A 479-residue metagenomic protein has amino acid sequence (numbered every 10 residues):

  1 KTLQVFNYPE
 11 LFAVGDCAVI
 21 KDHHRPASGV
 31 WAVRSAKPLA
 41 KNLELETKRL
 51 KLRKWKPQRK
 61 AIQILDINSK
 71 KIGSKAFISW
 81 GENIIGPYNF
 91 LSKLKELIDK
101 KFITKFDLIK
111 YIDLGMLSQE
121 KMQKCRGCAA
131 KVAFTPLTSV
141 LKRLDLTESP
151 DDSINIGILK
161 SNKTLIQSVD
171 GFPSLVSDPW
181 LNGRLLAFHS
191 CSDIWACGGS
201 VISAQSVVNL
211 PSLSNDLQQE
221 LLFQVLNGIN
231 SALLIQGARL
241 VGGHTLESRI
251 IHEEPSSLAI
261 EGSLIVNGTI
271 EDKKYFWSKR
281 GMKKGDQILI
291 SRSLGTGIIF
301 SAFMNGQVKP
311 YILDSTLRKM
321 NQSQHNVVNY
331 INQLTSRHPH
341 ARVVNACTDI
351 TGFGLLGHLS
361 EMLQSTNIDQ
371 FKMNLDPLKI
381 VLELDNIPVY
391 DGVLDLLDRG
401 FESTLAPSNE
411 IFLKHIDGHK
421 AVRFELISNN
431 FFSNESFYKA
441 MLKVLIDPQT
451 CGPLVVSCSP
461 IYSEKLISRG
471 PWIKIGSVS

Functional and structural regions predicted by a protein language model:
K1-R34, S149: FAD-site-proximal beta/loop scaffold in flavoenzymes
T2-F12, I72-F77, I154-I156: FAD-binding beta-loop-beta segment adjacent to the flavin cofactor pocket
L3, Q63-I64, N155, L240: Bulky hydrophobic/aromatic "packing anchor" residues in well-ordered structure
V14, I67, I475: Hydrophobic residues at beta-strand termini and immediately following loops that shape nucleotide-binding pockets
R25-G29, E82-N83, N305-G306: Short glycine-enriched, charge-decorated loop/helix-capping segments at active-site entrances that position
W31-P38, L185-H189: Short amphipathic alpha-helical face segments that pack within enzyme cores and frequently flank/anchor catalytic
S35-L117: C-terminal, flexible cofactor-proximal segment of oxidoreductases
G115-S479: Helix-biased detector of long, well-ordered alpha-helical tracts
